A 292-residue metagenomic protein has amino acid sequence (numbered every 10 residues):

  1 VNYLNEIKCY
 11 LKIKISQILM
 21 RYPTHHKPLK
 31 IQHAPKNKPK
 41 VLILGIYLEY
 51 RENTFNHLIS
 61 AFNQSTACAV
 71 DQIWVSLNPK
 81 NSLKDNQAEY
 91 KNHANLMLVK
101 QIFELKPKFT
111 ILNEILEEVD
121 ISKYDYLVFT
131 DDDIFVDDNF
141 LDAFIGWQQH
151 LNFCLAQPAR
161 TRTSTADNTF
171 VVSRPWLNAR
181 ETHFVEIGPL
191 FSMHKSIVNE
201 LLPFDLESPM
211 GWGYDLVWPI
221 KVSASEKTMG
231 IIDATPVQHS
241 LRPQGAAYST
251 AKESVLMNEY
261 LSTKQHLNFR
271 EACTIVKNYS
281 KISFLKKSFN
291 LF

Functional and structural regions predicted by a protein language model:
N2-K30, P39-V41, R51, S208-F292: C-terminal catalytic/acceptor-binding lobe
Q32-K38, N53-D71, P79-S82, E89: Short, acidic, metal-binding catalytic loop of nucleotide-sugar glycosyltransferases
K40-R51, V75-N78: A conserved hydrophobic helix/loop-capping motif in glycosyltransferases and polysaccharide synthases
H57-A61, N86-A88, E114, D142-W147: A short acidic, amphipathic alpha-helical/loop segment
V75-D125: Active-site-proximal specificity loops/subdomain of glycosyltransferases
K123-F135: Short beta-strand-to-loop acidic/aromatic patch adjacent to the donor-nucleotide binding site
Y124, L151-F153, K227: Short, high-confidence coil segments that cap the C-terminus of an alpha-helix and link into the following beta-strand
D137-D215, P219-I220: Conserved catalytic core of nucleotide-sugar-dependent glycosyltransferases
